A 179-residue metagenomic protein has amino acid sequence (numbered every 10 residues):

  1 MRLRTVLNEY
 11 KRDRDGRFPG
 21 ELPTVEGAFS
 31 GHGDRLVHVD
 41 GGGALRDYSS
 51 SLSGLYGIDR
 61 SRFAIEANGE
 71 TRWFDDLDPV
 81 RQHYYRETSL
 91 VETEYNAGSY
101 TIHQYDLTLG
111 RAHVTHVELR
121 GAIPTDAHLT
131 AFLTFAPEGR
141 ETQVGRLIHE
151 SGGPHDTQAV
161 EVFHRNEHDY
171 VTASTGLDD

Functional and structural regions predicted by a protein language model:
M1-D179: Terminal accessory carbohydrate-recognition/targeting modules of carbohydrate-active enzymes
